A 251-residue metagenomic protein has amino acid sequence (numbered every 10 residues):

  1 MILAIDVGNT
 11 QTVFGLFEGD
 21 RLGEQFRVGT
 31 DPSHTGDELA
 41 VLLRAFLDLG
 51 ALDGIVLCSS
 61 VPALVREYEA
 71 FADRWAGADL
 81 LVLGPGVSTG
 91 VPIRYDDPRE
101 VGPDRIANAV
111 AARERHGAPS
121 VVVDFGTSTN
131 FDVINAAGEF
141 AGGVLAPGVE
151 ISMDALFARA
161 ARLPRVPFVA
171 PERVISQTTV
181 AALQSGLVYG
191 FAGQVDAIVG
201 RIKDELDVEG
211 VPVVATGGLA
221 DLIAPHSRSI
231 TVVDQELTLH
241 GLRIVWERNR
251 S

Functional and structural regions predicted by a protein language model:
I2-A4, H34, S152-S251: ATP-binding/phosphotransfer module of carbohydrate and carboxylate kinases, centering on a glycine-rich
I2-D6, V56, S120-D124, V214: Short glycine-aspartate micro-motif
I2-L47, A137-R165, V169-R173: Short glycine-rich, Thr/Ser-proximal phosphate-binding strand/loop in the N-terminal lobe of ATP-dependent enzymes
F17, D132-N135, A224: Short beta-strand-to-turn element immediately C-terminal to the catalytic PLP-Schiff-base lysine in fold type I
E38, S60-H116, H226-E247: Glycine-rich phosphate-binding loop and adjoining helix at the ATP-binding site of ATP-dependent phosphoryl-transfer
A51-V61, D79-L81, L206-G218: Short glycine-rich phosphate-binding loop at a beta-alpha junction
V61-A63, T127-T129, D221: Gly/Ser/Thr-rich loops at beta-strand to alpha-helix junctions that form or flank small-molecule/cofactor-binding
A78-L83, V87-R159, V188-V199: Phosphate-binding/catalytic loop of phosphoryl-transfer enzymes
